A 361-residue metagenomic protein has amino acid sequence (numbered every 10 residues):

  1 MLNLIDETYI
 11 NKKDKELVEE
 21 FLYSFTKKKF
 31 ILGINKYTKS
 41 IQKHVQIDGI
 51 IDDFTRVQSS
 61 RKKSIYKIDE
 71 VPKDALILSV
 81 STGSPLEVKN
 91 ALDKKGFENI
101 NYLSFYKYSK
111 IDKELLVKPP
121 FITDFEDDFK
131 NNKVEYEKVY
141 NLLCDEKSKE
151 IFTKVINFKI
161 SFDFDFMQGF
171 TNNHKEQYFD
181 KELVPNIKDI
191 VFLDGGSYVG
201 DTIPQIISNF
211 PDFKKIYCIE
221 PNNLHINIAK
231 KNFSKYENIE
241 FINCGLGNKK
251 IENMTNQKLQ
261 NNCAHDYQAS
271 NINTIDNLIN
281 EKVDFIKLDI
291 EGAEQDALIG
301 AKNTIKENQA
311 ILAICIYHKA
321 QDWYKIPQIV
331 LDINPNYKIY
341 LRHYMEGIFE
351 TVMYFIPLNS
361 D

Functional and structural regions predicted by a protein language model:
M1-I47, D53-A75, S79-D361: Phosphate/nucleotide-binding beta-alpha loop and adjacent structural elements of enzyme active sites
